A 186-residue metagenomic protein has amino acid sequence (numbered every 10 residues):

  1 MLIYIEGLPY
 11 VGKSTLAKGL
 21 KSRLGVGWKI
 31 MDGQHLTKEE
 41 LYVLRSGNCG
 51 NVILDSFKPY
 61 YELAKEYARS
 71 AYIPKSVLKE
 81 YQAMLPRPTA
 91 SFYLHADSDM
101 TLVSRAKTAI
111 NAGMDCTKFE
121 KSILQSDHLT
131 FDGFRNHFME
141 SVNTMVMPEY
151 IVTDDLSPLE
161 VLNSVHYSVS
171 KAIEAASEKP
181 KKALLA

Functional and structural regions predicted by a protein language model:
L2: Walker A (P-loop) ATP-phosphate-binding motif of ABC ATPase nucleotide-binding domains
I5: Hydrophobic anchor at the beta1->P-loop junction of P-loop NTPases
L8-N51, F57-R69: Conserved substrate/cofactor phosphate-moiety recognition/catalytic segment in nucleotide-dependent phosphotransferases
Y10-V11, K58-Y61, D97-D99, D155-P158: Short, solvent-exposed loop/turn segments at secondary-structure junctions
E40-G47, P74-L85: Short secondary-structure capping micro-motifs at structural edges
G50-N51, P88-T89, P148-E149: Conserved acidic residues
A68, Y72, Y81-E140: A glycine- and Lys/Arg-enriched "phosphate-lid" helix/loop adjacent to the NTP-binding pocket of small-molecule kinases
N111-A112, L129-A186: NTP-dependent small-molecule kinase module
